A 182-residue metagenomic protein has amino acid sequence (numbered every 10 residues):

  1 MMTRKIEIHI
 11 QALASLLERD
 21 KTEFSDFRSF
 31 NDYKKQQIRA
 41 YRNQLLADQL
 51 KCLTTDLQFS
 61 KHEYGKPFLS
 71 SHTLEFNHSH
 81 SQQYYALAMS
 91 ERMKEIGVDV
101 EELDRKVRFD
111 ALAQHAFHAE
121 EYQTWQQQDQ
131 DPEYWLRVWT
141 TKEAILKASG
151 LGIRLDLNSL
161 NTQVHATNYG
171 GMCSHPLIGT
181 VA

Functional and structural regions predicted by a protein language model:
M1-A182: Core catalytic alpha/beta fold that binds nucleotide/phospho-ligands
